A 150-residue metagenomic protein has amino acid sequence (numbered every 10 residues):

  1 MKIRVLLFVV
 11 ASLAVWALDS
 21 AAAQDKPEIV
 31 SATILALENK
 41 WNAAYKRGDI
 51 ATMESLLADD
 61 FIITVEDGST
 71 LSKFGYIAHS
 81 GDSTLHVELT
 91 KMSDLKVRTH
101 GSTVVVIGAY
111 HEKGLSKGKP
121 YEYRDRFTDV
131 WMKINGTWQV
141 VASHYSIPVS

Functional and structural regions predicted by a protein language model:
M1-V5: Positively charged n-region of N-terminal signal peptides that target proteins for export
L7-W16: Bacterial N-terminal signal peptides
A17-A23: Boundary at the C-terminal end of the N-terminal hydrophobic targeting segment
Q24-S150: A beta-strand edge to alpha-helix "cap/lid" segment located at domain peripheries
